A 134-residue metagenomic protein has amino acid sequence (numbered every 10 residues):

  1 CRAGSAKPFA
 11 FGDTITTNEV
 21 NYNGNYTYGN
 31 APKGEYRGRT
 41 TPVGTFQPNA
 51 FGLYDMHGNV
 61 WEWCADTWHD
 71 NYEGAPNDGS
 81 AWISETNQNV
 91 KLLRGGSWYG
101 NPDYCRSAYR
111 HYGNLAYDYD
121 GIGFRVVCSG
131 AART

Functional and structural regions predicted by a protein language model:
C1-H111, L115-D118, V127: Functional-site microenvironments in short loops/helix caps that host divalent-cation chemistry
D120-T134: Short, structured beta-strand segments at or near domain termini in extracellular proteins/domains
